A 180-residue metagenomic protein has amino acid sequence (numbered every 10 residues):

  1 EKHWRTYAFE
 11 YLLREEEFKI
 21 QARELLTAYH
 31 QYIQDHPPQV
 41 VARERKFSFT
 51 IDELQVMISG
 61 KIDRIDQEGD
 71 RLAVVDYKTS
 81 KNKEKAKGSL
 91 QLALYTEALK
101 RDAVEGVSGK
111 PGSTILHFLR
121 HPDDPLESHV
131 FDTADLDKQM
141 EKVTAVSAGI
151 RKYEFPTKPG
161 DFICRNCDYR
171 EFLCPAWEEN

Functional and structural regions predicted by a protein language model:
E1-K46, T50: A non-catalytic, helix-rich entry segment at domain boundaries
H3-L13, A73-N82, E127-S128, Y153: Glycine- and acidic
E15-K19, M57-I58, K85-L92, V107 (+3 more regions): Active-site-proximal structural scaffolding
E24, A28, A93-E97, A145: Residue-level signal for well-ordered alpha-helical scaffold segments within enzymatic catalytic domains
H36-P37, G60-K61, Q67-G69, K110 (+1 more regions): Short, well-ordered loop/turn elements at secondary-structure boundaries
A42-A103, K142: Non-catalytic protein-protein interaction segments used by genome-maintenance enzymes to assemble and couple activities
K100-N180: Metal-dependent nuclease catalytic regions and adjoining charged, substrate-binding loops involved in nucleic-acid end
